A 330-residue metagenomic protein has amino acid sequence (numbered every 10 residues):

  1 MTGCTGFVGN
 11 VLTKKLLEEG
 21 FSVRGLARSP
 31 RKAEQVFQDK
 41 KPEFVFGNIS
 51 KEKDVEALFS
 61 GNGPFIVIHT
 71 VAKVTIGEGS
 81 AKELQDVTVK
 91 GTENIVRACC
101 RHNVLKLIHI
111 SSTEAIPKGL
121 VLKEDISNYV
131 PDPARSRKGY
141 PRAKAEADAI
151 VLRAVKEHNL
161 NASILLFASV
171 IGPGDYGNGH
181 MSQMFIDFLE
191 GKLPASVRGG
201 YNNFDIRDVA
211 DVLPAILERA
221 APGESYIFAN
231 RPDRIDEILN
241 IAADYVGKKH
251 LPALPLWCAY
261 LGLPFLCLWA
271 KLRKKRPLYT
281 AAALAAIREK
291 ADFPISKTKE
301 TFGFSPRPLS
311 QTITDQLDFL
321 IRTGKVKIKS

Functional and structural regions predicted by a protein language model:
M1-F21: N-terminal Rossmann NAD(P)H-binding glycine-rich loop of SDR-like oxidoreductase domains
P42-K90, N94, A98-R101: NAD(P)H-binding glycine-rich loop region in Rossmannoid oxidoreductase-like domains and their noncatalytic homologs
I76, T113-K123, V170-G179: Conserved catalytic-site region of short-chain dehydrogenase/reductase
K82, K90-G139: Conserved Rossmann-fold NAD(P)-dependent oxidoreductase catalytic core, especially the SDR/UDP-sugar
R137-S163: Active-site Tyr-X1-5-Lys
H158-I164, A168-N202: NAD(P)-dependent short-chain dehydrogenase/reductase
N178-H180, V197-L217, G223-E224: Substrate-positioning beta->alpha
V212-L278, I295, E300, P308-S330: Mid/C-terminal beta-alpha module of Rossmann-like enzyme folds, strongest in SDR-family dehydrogenases/epimerases
